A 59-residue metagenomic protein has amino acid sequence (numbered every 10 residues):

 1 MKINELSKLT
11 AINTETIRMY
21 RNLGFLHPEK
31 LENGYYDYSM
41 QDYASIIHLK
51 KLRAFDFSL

Functional and structural regions predicted by a protein language model:
M1-L59: Basic helix-turn-helix/winged-helix DNA-binding cores and closely related short helical interaction motifs
